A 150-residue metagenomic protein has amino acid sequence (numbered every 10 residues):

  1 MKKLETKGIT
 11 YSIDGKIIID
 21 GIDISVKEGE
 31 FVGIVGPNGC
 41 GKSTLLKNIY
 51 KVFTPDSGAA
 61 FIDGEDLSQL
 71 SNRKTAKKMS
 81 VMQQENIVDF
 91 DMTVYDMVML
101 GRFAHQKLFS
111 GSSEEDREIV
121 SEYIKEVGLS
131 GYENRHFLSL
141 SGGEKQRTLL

Functional and structural regions predicted by a protein language model:
L4-T6, I18-G21: Conserved structural motif at the start of ABC-family nucleotide-binding domains
K16-I17, R73: Short coil-to-beta microelement around the adenine-binding A-loop and adjacent beta1/P-loop entry of ABC ATPase
V35-P37: The feature captures the beta-strand-to-loop junction immediately N-terminal to the Walker
Y50: Helix-to-loop junction immediately C-terminal to a conserved catalytic motif
G58-D66, T75: Conserved ABC transporter NBD signature motif
M99, E114-Y132: Conserved ABC ATPase "signature" region
S110-G111, H136-L140, E144: Conserved ABC ATPase signature
